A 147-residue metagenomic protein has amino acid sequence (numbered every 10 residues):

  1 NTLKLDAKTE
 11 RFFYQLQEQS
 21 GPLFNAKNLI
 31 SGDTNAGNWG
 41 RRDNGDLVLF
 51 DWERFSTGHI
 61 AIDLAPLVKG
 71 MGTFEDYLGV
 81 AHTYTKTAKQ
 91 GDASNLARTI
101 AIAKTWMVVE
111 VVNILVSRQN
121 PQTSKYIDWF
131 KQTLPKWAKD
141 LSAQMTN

Functional and structural regions predicted by a protein language model:
N1, L96, P121-K125: Short, surface-exposed loop/turn segments at secondary-structure junctions
N1-S31, T133: An alpha-helical support segment within catalytic cores of ATP-dependent transferases
R11-E18, N44, H82, K86: Replace "anionic and nucleotidyl ligands
Q17-I62: Active-site acidic catalytic loop and adjacent metal/ATP-binding pocket of ATP-dependent phosphoryl transfer enzymes
Q19, W106-V109, R118, D140 (+1 more regions): Surface-exposed polar/charged interaction patches
I60-G91, K104-K131: Active-site activation/catalytic loop segments of kinase-like enzymes and analogous catalytic loops in related
A93-A103: Structural motif
K131-N147: Regulatory N- and C-terminal appendages and interdomain linkers associated with kinase/kinase-like NTP transferase
